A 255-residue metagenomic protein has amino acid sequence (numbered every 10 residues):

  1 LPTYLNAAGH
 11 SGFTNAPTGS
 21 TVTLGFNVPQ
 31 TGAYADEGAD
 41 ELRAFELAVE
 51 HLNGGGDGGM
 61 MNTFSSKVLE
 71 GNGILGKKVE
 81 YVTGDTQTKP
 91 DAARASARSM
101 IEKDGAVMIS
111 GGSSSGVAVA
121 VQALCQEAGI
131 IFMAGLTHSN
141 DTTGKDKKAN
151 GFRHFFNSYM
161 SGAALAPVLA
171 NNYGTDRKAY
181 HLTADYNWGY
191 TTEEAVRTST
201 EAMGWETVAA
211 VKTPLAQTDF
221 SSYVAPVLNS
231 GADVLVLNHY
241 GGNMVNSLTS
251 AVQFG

Functional and structural regions predicted by a protein language model:
P2-L24, G71-K78, A170-R177: Immediate post-signal peptide segment of exported/extracytoplasmic ligand-binding proteins
Y4-T18, G25-E46, E50-G54, T86-P90 (+2 more regions): Extracytoplasmic "Venus flytrap"
N6-G12, D91, K103-K212, T218: Extracytoplasmic ligand/sensor domains, especially the bilobed periplasmic-binding protein
V22, R43-E80, E201-W205: Signal peptide-proximal N-terminal region of secreted/periplasmic/extracellular or secretory-lumen proteins
V68, G73, T83-P90, A209-D219: Short beta->alpha junction loops
V82-V107, A170-N172, D219-G231: Short, well-structured alpha-helical segments in soluble
C125, E193-G255: Extracellular/periplasmic bilobed ligand-binding domains
